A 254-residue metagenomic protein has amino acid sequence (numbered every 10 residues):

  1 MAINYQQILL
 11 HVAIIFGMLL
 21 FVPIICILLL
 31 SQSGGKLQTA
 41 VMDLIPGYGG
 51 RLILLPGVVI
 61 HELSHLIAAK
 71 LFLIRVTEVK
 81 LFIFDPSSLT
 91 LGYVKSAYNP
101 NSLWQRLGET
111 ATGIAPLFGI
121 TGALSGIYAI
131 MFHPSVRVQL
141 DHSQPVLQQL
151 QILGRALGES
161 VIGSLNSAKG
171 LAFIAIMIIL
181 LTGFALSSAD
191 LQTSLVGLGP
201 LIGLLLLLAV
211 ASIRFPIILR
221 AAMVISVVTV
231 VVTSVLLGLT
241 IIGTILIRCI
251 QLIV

Functional and structural regions predicted by a protein language model:
N4-Y5, V12-L37, S88-R220, V224-T240: Metalloprotease/metallohydrolase-associated module, dominated by Zn2+-dependent proteases
Q32, K36, A40, L66 (+1 more regions): Membrane-spanning helices that line or support transport/gating and their immediate boundary helices in channels
L37-M42, R137-L140, C249-V254: Short, Lys/Arg-enriched, Gly/Pro-containing loop segments at transmembrane-helix junctions of multi-pass membrane
L37-P100: Small-residue-rich helix-interface/hinge motifs
L55, V59, L66, T110 (+2 more regions): Low-complexity, intrinsically disordered, cysteine-poor segments enriched in small/polar and charged residues
G238-V254: Membrane-helix cytosolic exit motif
